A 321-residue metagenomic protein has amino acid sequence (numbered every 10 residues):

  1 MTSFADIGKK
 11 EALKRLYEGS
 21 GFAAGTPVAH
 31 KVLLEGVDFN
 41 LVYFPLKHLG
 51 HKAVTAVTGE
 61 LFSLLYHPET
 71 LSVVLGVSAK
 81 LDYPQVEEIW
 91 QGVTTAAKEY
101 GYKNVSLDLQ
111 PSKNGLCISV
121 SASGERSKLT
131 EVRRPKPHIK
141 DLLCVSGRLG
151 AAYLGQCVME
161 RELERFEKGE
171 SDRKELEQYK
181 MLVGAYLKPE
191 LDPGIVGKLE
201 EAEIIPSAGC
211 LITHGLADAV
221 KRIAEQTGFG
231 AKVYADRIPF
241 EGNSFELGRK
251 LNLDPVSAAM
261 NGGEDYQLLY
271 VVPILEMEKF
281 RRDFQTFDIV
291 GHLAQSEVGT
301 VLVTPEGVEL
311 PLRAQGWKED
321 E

Functional and structural regions predicted by a protein language model:
M1-E11, V77-K103, Q110-I118, S123 (+2 more regions): Glycine-/charge-enriched secondary-structure boundary and capping motifs
M1-P45, V73, G92-T95, E321: Extreme N-terminal cap/leader segments of soluble proteins
G25, D141, D265-L268: Short, surface-exposed beta-edge/turn micro-motifs
E35-Y43, R126, E177-L182, N252: Glycine/charged-rich beta-loop-alpha catalytic/anionic-binding loops adjacent to active sites
L46-T70, Q91-E99, K198, C210 (+1 more regions): Small-aliphatic-rich amphipathic alpha-helix that forms the alpha element of a beta-alpha
Y66-D82: Short beta-strand-loop/turn "lid" adjacent to the catalytic site in phosphate-handling enzymes
K128-K188: Phosphate/diphosphate-binding glycine-rich loops and adjacent basic-rich segments that engage nucleotide
R173-R222: Polyanion-binding loop/helix "lid" in catalytic or ligand-binding cores
